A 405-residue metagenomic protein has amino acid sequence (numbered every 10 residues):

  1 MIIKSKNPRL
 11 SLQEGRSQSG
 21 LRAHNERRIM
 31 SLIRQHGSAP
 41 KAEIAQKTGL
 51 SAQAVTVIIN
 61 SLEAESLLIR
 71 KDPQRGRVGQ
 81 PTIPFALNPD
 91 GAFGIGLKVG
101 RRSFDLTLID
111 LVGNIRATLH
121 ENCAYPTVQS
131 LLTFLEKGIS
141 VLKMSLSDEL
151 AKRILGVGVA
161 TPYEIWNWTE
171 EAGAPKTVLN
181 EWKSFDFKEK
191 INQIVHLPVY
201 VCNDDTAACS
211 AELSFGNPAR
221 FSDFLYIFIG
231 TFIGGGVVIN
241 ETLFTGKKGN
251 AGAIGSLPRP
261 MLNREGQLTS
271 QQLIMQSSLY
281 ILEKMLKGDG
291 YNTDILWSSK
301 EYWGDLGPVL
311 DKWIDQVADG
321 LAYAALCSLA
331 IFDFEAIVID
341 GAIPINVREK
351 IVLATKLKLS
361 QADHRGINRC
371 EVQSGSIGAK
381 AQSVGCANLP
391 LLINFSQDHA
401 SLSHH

Functional and structural regions predicted by a protein language model:
M1-K71, R77-H120, P126-K152, L262-H405: ATP-binding/phosphotransfer module of carbohydrate and carboxylate kinases, centering on a glycine-rich
Q35-H36, F215, G230: Short helix-capping/turn signature of helix-turn-helix
R70-G94, V199-F224: Conserved phosphate-binding catalytic cores of ATP/NTP-utilizing and phosphoryl-transfer enzymes
G94-K98, I154-G158, F224-F228, G234-G236: Short glycine-aspartate micro-motif
D110-V112, N167, I239-N240, M261: Short acidic-glycine loop/turn motifs at beta-strand connectors
I115, L119-D223, K350-S360: Glycine-rich phosphate-binding loop and adjoining helix at the ATP-binding site of ATP-dependent phosphoryl-transfer
E164-N167, A207-C209, G234-G235, F244 (+2 more regions): Short, active-site-adjacent cap segments at secondary-structure transitions
R220-Q276: Glycine-rich phosphate-binding loop of actin/hexokinase-like ATP-binding domains
